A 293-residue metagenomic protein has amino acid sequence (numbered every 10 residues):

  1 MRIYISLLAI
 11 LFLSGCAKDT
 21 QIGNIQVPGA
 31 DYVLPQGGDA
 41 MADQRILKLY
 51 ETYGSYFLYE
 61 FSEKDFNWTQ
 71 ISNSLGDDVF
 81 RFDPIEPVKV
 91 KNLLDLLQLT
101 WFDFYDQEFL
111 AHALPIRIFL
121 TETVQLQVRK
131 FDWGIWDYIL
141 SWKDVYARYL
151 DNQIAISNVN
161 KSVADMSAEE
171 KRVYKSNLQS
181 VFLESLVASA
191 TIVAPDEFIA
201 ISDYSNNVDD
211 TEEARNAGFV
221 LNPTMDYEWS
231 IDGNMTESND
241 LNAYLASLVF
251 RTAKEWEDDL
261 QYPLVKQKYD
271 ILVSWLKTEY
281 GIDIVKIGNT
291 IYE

Functional and structural regions predicted by a protein language model:
M1-I5: Positively charged n-region of N-terminal signal peptides that target proteins for export
F12-G15: C-terminal motif of bacterial Sec signal peptides marking the signal peptidase cleavage site
A17-E108, R251-E293: Acidic/polar, low-complexity intrinsically disordered N-terminal segments immediately downstream of a Sec signal
K91-D151: Auxiliary, metal-adjacent structural segments of Zn-dependent hydrolase domains
F119-L120, Q153-S157, N242-A246: Structural recognition of the beta-strand scaffold that forms the well-ordered cores of secreted hydrolase catalytic
Q127-R172, D270-V273, K277-T290: Structured domain cores in non-transmembrane regions
L150-A200: Active-site recognition of the HExxH zinc-binding catalytic motif
S202-E293: Metalloprotease/metallohydrolase-associated module, dominated by Zn2+-dependent proteases
